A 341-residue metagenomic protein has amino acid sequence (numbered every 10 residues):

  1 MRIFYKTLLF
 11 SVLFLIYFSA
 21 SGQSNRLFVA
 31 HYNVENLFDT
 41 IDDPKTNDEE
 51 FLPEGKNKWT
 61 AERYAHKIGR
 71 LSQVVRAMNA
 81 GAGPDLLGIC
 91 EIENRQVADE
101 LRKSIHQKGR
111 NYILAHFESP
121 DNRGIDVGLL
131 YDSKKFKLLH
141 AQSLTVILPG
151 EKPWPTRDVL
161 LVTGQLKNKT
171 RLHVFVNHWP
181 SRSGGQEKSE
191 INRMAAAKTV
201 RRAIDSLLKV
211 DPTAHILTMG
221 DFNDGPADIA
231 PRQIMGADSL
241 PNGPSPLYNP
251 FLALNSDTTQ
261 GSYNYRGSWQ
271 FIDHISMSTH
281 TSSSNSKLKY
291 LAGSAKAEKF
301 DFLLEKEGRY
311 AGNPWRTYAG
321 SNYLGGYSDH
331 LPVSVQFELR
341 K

Functional and structural regions predicted by a protein language model:
M1-S24: Bacterial Sec-dependent N-terminal signal peptides
A20-N111, A115-I125, L303-A311, W315 (+3 more regions): N-terminal, active-site-proximal structural segment of metallo-dependent hydrolase catalytic domains
Q23-N25, A80-A82, H106-K108, P120-G124 (+6 more regions): Extracellular/periplasmic catalytic domains that process cell-envelope and extracellular macromolecules
V29-V34, W59, Y64-K67, L71-A98 (+6 more regions): Active-site beta-strand/loop signature of hydrolases that rely on acidic residues for catalysis
D39, Q96-D99, R123-D126, S183-Q186 (+2 more regions): Extracytoplasmic/secreted cell-surface and envelope-processing proteins
I92-R171, F175-W179: Structured beta-strand-rich core segments of catalytic domains in phosphoester-bond hydrolases
H116, L160, G164-N255: Extracytoplasmic, non-cytosolic globular domains
D205-I216, D224-K341: Metal-dependent phosphoester-hydrolase catalytic domains
